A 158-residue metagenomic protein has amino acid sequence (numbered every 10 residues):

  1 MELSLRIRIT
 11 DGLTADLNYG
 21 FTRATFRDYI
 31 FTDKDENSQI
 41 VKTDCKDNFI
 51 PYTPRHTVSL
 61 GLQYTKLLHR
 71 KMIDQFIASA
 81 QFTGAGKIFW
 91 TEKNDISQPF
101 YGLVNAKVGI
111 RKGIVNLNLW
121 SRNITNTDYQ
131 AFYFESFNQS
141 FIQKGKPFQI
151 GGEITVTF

Functional and structural regions predicted by a protein language model:
M1, Y52-V58, F100-V104, G113 (+1 more regions): Residues that define the transmembrane beta-barrel architecture of outer-membrane proteins
M1-T91, T155: Gram-negative outer-membrane beta-barrel transporters
R6, G109-I110: Well-ordered beta-strand positions
R23, D47, Q98-F100, S121 (+2 more regions): Generic secondary-structure boundary/loop-capping signal
F31-V41, N94-P99, Y133-I142: Flexible, surface-exposed loop regions and adjacent strand-edge segments of Gram-negative outer-membrane beta-barrel
V58-L60, Y64, G102-V108, F141 (+1 more regions): Feature captures outer-membrane beta-barrel proteins of Gram-negative bacteria and organelles
T83-T91, I110-F158: C-terminal beta-signal and adjacent terminal beta-strands/loops of Gram-negative outer-membrane beta-barrel proteins
T91-S97, V104-K107: Short, glycine/charged-rich beta-strand-loop motifs at protein surfaces that mediate ligand recognition and catalysis
